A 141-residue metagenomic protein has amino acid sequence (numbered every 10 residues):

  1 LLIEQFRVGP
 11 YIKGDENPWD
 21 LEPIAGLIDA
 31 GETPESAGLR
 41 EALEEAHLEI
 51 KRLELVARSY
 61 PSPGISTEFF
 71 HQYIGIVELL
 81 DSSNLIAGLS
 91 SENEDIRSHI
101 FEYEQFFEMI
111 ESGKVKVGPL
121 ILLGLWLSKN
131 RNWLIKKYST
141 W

Functional and structural regions predicted by a protein language model:
L1-R40, S90-E92, I96, Y138-W141: Conserved Nudix-box catalytic region and its N-terminal flanking loop in Nudix hydrolases and closely related
L2, Q72-I74, S98-I100: Conserved hydrophobic/aromatic beta-strand scaffold that supports enzyme active sites
F6, I76-L80, Y103-E104, R131: Short loop segments at secondary-structure junctions
N17-W19, A30, L55, P63-S66 (+1 more regions): Nudix hydrolase/Nudix homology domain
E44-H47, E108: Alpha-helical hinge/cap motifs
H47-L48, V115: Helix N-cap/coil-helix junction residues
E49-V56: A short coil-to-beta-strand element that immediately follows conserved catalytic motifs
S62-N84: Active-site-adjacent beta-strand/loop module that shapes the phosphate/pyrophosphate-binding cleft
